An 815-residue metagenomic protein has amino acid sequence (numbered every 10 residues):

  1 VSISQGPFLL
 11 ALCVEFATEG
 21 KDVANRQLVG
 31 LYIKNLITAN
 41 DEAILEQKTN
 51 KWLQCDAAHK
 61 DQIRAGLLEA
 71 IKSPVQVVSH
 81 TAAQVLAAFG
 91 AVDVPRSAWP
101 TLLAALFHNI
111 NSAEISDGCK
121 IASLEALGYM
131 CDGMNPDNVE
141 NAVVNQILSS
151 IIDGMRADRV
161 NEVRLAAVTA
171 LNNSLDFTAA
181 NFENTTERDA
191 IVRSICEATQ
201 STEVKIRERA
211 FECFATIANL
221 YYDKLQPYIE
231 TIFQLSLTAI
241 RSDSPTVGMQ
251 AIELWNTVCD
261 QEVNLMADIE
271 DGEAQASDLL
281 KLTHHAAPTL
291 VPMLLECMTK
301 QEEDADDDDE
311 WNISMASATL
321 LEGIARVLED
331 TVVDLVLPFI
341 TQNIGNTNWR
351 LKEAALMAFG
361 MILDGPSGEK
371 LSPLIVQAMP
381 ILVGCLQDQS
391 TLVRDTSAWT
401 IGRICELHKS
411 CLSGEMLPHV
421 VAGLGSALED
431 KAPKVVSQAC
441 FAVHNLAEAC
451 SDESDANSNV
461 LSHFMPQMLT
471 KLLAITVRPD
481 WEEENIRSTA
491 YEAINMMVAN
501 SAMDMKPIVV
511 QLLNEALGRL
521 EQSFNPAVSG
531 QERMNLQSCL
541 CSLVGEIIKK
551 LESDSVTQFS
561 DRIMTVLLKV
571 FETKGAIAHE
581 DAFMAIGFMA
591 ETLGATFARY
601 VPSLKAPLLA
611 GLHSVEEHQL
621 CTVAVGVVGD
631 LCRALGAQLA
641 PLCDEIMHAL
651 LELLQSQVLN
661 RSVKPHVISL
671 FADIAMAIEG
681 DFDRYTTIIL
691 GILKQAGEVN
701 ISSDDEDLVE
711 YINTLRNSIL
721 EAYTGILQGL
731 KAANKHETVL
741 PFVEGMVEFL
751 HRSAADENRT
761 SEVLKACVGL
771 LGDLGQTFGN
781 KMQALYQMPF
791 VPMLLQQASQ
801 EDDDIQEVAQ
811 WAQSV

Functional and structural regions predicted by a protein language model:
V1-V815: Karyopherin-beta/Importin-beta family HEAT-repeat alpha-solenoid scaffold
